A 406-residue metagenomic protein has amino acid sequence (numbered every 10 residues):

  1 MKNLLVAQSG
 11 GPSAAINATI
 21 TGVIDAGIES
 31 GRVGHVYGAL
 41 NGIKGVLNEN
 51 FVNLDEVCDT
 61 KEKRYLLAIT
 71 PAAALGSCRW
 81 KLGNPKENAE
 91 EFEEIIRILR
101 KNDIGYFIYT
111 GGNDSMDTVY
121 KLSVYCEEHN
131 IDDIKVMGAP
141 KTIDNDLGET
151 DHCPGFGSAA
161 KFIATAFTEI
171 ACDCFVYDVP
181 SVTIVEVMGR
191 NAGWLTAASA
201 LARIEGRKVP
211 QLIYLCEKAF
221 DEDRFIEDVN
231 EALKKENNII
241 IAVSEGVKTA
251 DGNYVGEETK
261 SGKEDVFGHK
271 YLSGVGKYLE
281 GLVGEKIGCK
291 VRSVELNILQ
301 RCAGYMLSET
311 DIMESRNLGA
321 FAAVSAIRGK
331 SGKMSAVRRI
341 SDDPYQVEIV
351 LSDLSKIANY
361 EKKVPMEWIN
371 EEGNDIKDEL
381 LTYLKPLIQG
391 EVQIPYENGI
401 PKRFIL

Functional and structural regions predicted by a protein language model:
M1-F51: N-terminal phosphate-binding or glycine-rich loops at protein starts, especially the Walker A/P-loop of NTPases
K2-V6, L67-K81, K141-D151, D178-S181 (+1 more regions): Gly-rich Lys/Arg/Thr-decorated short loops/hinges at beta-loop-alpha junctions or inter-strand turns that position
N3-S13, A73-R79, G105-G111, G138 (+2 more regions): Short glycine-rich or small-residue beta-strand-to-loop segments that form or flank ligand, phosphate, metal/Fe-S
S9-G11, A39-G45, R79-W80, G112-N113 (+5 more regions): Short, ordered loop/turn segments at secondary-structure junctions
S13-V23, V46-L47, G83, E90-E93 (+6 more regions): Short glycine/serine/threonine-rich phosphate/pyrophosphate-binding segments that cradle anionic phosphate groups
E49-G105, D114, I143, P154 (+1 more regions): Glycine-rich oxoanion-binding loops at beta->alpha junctions
I98, Y106-G111, D117-H129, D133 (+1 more regions): Accessory alpha-helical/coil subdomains and C-terminal extensions that flank or cap enzyme catalytic cores
E257-L406: C-terminal non-catalytic interaction/assembly regions of soluble proteins
